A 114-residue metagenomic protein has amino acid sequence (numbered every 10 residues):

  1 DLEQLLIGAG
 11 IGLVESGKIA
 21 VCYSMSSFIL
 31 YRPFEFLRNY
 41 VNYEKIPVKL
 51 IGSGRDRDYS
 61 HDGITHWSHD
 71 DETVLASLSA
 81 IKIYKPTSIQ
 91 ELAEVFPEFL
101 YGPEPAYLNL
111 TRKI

Functional and structural regions predicted by a protein language model:
L2-L5, L13-I114: Conserved thiamine diphosphate
G10: Conserved, mostly hydrophobic/aromatic
